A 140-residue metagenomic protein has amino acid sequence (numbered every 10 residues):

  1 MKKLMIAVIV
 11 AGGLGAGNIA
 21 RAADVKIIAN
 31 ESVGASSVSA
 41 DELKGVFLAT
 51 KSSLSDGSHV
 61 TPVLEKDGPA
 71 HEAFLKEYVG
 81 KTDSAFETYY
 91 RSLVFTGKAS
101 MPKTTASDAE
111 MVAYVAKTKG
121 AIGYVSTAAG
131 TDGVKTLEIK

Functional and structural regions predicted by a protein language model:
M1-L4: Positively charged n-region of N-terminal signal peptides that target proteins for export
V8-V10, A20: Cleavable N-terminal signal peptides
A16-A22: Sec/Tat signal peptide C-region and signal peptidase I cleavage site
A23-K140: Exported/periplasmic ABC-transporter solute-binding proteins
